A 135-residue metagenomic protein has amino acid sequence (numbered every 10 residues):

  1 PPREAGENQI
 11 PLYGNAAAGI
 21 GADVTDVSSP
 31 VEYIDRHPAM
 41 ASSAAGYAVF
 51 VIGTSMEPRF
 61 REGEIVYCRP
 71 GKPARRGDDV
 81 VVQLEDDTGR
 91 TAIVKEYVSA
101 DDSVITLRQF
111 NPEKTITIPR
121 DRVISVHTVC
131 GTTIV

Functional and structural regions predicted by a protein language model:
P1-E62, R75-R76, D87-T88, S99 (+1 more regions): Short, positionally conserved secondary-structure boundary motifs
C68-A74: Short acidic low-complexity segments
G77-D78, T117: Short glycine-/acidic-enriched loop or helix-start segments at secondary-structure transitions that form or flank
R90-I93: Short, surface-exposed coil-to-beta transition loops
K95-V135: Glycine- and charge-enriched low-complexity intrinsically disordered segments
